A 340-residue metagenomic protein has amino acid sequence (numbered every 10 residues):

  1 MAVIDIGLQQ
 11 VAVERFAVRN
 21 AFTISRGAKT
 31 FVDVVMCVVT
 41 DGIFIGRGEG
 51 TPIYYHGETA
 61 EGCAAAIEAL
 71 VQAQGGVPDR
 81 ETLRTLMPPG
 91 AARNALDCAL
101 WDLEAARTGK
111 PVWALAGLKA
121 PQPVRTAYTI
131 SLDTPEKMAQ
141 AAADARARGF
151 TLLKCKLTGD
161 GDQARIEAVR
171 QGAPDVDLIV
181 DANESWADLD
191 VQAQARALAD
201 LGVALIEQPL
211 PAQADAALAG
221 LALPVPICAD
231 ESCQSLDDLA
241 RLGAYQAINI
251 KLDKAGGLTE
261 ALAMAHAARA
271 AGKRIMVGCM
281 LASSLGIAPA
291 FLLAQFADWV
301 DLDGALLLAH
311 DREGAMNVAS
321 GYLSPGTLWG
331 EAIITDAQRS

Functional and structural regions predicted by a protein language model:
M1-A2, V277: N-terminal short leaders/motifs
A2-L178, N183-Q192, R196-D200, R312-S340: N-terminal capping/lid subdomain adjacent to the active-site entrance of alpha/beta enzymes
C155, D160-Q295, A309-G321: Catalytic core of soluble alpha/beta enzymes
D298-D301: Short helix/strand-capping turn motifs
A305: Active-site cofactor/co-catalyst pockets and adjacent glycine-rich loops in catalytic enzymes
